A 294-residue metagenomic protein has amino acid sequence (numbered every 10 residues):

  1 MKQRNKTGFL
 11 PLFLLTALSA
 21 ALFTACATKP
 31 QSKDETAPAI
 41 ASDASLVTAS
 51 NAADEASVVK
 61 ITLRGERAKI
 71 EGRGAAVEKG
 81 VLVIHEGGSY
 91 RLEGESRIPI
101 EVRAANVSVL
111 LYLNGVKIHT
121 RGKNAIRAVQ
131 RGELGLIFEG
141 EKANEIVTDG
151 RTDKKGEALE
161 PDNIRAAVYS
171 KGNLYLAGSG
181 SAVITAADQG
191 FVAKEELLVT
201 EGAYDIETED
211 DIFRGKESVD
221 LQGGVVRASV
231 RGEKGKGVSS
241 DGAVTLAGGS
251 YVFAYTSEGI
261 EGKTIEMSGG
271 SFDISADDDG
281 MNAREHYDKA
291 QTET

Functional and structural regions predicted by a protein language model:
M1-T7: N-terminal secretory signal peptides that target proteins for export/translocation
Q3, A17-A20, I84: Generic detection of intrinsically disordered/low-complexity segments and helix-coil linkers/edges
G8-A27: Sec-dependent N-terminal signal peptides of Gram-positive bacterial secreted proteins and lipoproteins
L15, C26-T294: A composition-driven surface/loop motif
